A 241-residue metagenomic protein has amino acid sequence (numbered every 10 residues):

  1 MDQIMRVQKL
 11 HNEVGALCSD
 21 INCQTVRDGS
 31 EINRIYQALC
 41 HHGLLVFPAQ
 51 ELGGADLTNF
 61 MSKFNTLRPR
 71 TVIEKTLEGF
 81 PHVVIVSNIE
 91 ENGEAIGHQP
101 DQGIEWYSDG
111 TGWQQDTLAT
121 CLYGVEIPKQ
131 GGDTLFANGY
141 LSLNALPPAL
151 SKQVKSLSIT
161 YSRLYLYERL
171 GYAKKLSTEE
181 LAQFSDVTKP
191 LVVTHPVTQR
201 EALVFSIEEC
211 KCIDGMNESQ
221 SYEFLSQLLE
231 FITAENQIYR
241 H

Functional and structural regions predicted by a protein language model:
D2-H241: Non-heme Fe(II) oxygenase catalytic core, chiefly the N-lobe of the double-stranded beta-helix
